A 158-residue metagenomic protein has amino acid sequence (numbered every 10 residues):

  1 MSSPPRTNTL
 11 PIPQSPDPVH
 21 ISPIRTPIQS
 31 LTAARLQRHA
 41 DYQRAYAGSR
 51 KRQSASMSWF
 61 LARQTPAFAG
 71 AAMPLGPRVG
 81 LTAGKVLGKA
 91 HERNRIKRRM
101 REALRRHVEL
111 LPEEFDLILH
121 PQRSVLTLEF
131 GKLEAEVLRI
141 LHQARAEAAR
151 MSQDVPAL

Functional and structural regions predicted by a protein language model:
M1-L158: Positively charged, solvent-exposed patches that mediate nucleic-acid binding
